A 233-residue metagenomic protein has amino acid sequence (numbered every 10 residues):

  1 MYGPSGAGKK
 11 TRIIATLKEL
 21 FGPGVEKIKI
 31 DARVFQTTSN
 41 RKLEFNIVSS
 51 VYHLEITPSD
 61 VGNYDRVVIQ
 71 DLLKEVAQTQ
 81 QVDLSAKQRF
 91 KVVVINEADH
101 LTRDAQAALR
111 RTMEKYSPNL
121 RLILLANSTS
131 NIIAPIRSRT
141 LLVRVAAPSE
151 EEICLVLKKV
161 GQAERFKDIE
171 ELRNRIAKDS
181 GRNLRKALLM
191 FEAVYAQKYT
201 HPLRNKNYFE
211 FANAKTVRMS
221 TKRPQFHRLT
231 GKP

Functional and structural regions predicted by a protein language model:
M1-A107, P118-I123, A134-P135: P-loop/Walker A NTP-binding region and its immediately flanking N-terminal helices in P-loop NTPase folds
M1-A7, A147, I176-A177, Y195: Preference for well-ordered, secondary-structure-rich cores of eukaryotic proteins
K10, R66-Q70, Q106, I133 (+5 more regions): Generic preference for well-ordered alpha-helical elements
E19-P23, S59, L72-D83, T112-Y116 (+5 more regions): Conserved, well-folded catalytic cores of nucleic-acid-processing and energy-transducing macromolecular machines
A107-E114, S128-L141: Short regulatory helix/loop adjacent to the ATP-binding pocket of P-loop NTPases
S128, L155, K159-V160: Replace "adjacent to P-loop NTPase cores in ATP/GTP-dependent enzymes" with "adjacent to NTP-binding cores
L141-I153, G181: Conserved AAA+ ATPase "SRH/arginine-finger" region at the nucleotide-binding site
E151, V160-P233: AAA+ P-loop NTPase domains with strong preference for DNA replication initiators and clamp-loader complexes
